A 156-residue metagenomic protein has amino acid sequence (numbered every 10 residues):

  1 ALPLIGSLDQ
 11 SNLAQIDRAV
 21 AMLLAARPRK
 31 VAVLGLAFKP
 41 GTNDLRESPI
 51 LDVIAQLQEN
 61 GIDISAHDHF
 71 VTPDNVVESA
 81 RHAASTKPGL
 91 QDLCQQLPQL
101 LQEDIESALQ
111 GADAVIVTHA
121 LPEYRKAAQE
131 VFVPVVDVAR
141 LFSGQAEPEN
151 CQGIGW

Functional and structural regions predicted by a protein language model:
A1-W156: Structural/interface elements that position substrates and couple domains in central-metabolism enzymes
